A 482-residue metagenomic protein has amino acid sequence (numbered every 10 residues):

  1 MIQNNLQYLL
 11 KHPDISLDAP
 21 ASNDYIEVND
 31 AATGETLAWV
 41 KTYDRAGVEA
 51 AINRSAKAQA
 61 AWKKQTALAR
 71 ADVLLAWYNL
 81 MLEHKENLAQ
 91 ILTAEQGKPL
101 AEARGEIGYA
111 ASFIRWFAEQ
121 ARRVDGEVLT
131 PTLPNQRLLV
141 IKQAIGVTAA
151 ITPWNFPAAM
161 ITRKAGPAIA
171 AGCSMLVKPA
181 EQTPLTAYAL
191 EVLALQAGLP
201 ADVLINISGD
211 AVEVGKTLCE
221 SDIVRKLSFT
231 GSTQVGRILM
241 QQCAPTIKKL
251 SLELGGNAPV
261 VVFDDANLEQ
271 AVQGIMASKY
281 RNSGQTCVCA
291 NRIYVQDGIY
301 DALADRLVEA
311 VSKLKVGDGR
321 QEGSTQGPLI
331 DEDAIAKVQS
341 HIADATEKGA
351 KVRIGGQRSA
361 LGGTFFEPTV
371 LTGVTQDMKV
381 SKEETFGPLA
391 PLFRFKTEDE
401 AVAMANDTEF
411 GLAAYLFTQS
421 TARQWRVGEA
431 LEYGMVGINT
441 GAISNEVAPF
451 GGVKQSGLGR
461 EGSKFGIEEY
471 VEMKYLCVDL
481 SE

Functional and structural regions predicted by a protein language model:
M1-A32, T36: Hydrophobic face of amphipathic alpha-helices that form TPR/SEL1-like repeat modules and related alpha-solenoid
S22-I26, A290, L412: Short loop/turn microsegments at loop-to-beta-strand junctions
T33-W39, V224, V261, K315 (+3 more regions): Conserved C-terminal structural/oligomerization subdomain of aldehyde/semialdehyde dehydrogenase
G34, S55, R70, L92 (+10 more regions): Residue-level signal for inorganic ion chemistry
T36-Y43, A58-K64, A150, V260-F263 (+5 more regions): Short, well-ordered beta-strand elements within core beta-sheets of diverse protein domains
L37-V124, N135: Glycine-rich loop-to-alpha-helix module at the N-terminal edge of alpha/beta enzyme cores
E127-Q270, F395: Rossmann-like NAD(P) dinucleotide-binding subdomain of oxidoreductase/dehydrogenase enzymes
Q234-T375, I438: ALDH superfamily catalytic-core signature
